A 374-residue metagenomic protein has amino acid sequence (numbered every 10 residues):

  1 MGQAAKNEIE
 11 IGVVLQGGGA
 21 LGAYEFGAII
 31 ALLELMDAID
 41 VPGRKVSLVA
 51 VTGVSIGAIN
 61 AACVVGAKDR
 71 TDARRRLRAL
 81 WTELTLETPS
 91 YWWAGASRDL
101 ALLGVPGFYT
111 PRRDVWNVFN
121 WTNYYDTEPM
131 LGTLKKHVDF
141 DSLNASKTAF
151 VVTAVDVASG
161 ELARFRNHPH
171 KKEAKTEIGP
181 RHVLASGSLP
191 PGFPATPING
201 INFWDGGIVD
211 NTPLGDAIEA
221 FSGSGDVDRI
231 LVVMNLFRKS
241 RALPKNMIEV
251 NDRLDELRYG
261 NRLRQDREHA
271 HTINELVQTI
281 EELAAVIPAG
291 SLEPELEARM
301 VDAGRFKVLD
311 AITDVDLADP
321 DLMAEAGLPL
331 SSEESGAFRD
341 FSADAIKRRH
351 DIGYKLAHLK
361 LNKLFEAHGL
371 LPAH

Functional and structural regions predicted by a protein language model:
M1-V14, A154-G160: Small-residue-rich anion-binding loops in enzyme active sites
K6-G12, A20-T122, E128, L134 (+3 more regions): Patatin-like phospholipase
G12-L15, S47-S55, V151-A154, L231-L236 (+1 more regions): Extended hydrophobic secondary-structure segments that form protein cores and membrane-embedded regions
R113, N117, L131-K136, D141-D226 (+3 more regions): Active-site gating loop/helix substructures
V152-S159, D210, N235-S240, R305 (+1 more regions): Glycine-rich beta-alpha junction loops
D226-N246: A short, conserved beta-to-alpha structural element at the edge of catalytic cores that scaffolds binding
K245-I287: Acidic, Ser/Thr-rich peripheral helices and adjacent loops at domain boundaries
E275-H374: C-terminal helical/tail subdomains of lipid-metabolizing enzymes
